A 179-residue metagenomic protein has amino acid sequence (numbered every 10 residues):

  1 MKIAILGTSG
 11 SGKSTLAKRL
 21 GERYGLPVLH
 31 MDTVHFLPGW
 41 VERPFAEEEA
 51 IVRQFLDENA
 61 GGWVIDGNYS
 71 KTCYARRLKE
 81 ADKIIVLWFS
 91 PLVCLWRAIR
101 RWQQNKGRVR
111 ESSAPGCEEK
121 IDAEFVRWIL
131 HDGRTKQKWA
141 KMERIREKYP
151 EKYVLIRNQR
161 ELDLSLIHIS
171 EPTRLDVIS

Functional and structural regions predicted by a protein language model:
I5: Hydrophobic anchor at the beta1->P-loop junction of P-loop NTPases
S9: The conserved Walker
K13: Conserved lysine of the Walker
K18, E22-G61: Conserved substrate/cofactor phosphate-moiety recognition/catalytic segment in nucleotide-dependent phosphotransferases
R23, R127-S170: NTP-dependent small-molecule kinase module
I51-L95: Glycine-rich phosphate-binding loop used to anchor ATP phosphates in small-molecule kinases, encompassing both
F89-Q137: A glycine- and Lys/Arg-enriched "phosphate-lid" helix/loop adjacent to the NTP-binding pocket of small-molecule kinases
I167-S179: Single conserved hydrophobic/aromatic residue that forms the stacking wall/gate of nucleotide- or nucleobase-binding
